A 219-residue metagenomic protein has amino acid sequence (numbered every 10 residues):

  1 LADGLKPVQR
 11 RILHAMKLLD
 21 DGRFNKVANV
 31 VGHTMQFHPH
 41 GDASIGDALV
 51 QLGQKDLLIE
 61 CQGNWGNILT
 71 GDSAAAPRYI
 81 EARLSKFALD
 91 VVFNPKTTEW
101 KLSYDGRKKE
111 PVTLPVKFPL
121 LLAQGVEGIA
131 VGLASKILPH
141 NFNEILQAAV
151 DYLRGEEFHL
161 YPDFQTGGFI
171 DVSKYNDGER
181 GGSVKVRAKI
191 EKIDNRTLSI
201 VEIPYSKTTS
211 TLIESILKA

Functional and structural regions predicted by a protein language model:
L1-G181: Catalytic phosphate-handling regions of large nucleic-acid enzymes and associated NTPases
E157-F164, R180-A219: Charged, surface-exposed alpha-helical interface/stalk elements
